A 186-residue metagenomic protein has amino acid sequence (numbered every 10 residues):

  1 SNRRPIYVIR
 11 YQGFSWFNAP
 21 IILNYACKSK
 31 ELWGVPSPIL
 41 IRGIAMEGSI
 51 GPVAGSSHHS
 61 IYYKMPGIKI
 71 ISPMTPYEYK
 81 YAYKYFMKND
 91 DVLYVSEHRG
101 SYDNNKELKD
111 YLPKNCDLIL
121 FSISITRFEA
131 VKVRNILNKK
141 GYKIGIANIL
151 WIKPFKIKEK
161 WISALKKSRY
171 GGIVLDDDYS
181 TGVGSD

Functional and structural regions predicted by a protein language model:
S1-F121, R127-F128, I144: Conserved thiamine diphosphate
G34-S37, H98-D186: Thiamine diphosphate
